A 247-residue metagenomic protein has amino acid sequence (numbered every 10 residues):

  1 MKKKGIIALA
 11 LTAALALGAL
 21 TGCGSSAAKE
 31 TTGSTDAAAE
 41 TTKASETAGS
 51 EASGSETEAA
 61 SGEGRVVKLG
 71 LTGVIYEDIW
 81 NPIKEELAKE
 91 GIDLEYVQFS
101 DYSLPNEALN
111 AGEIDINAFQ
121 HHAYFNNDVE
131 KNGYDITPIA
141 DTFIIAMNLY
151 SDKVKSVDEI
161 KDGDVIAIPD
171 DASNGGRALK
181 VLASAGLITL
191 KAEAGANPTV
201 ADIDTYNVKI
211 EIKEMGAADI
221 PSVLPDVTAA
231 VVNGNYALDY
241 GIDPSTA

Functional and structural regions predicted by a protein language model:
G5-I6, A19-S53: Bacterial lipoprotein signal-peptidase II cleavage site
L11, L15-A19: Hydrophobic core
S61-V74, I92-Q98, V165-I166: Short, well-ordered beta-strand elements
Y96-E107, G195-S222: Short helix-initiation/N-cap motifs at beta->coil->alpha
Y102-G133, K155, A237-D239: Pocket-flanking alpha-helical
N110-Q120, D164, V208-E211, P225-V232: Alpha-to-beta junction loops
N127-I139, K153-V154, V231, Y240-A247: Ligand-binding "clamshell"
I139-I188: A conserved helix-loop-strand patch within extracytoplasmic ligand-binding domains of the periplasmic binding
